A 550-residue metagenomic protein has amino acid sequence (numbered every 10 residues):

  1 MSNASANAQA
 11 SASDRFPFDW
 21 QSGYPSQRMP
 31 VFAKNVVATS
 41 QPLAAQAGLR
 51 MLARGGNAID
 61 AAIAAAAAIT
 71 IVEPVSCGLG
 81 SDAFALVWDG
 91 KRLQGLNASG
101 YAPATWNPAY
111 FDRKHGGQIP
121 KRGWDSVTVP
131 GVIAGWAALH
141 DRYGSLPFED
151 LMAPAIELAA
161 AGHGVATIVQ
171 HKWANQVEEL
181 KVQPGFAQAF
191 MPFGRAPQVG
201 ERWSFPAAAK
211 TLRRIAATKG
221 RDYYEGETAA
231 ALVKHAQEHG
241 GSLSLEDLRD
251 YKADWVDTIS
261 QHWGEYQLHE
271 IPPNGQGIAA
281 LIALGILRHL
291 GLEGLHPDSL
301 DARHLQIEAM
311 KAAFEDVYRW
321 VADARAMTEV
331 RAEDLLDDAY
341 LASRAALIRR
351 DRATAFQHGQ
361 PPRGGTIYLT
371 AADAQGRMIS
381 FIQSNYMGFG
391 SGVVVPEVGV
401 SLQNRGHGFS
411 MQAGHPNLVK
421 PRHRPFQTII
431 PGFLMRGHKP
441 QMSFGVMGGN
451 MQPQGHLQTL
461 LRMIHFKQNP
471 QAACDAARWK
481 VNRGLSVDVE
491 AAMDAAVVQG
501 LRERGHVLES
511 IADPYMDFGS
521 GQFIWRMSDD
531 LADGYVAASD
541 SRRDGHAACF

Functional and structural regions predicted by a protein language model:
S2-Q46, R50, A58-G275, L336 (+3 more regions): Noncatalytic scaffold domains of N-terminal-nucleophile
D14-R15, L292-N385, E397-V398, R405 (+1 more regions): Internal maturation/activation junctions in enzymes
I71-W88, R92-G95, S242-S244, R377-M442 (+2 more regions): Active-site rim segments in enzyme catalytic domains, especially the processed small/beta chain of N-terminal
C77-G78, D82-W88, I367-A372, P431-F433 (+1 more regions): Short beta-strand scaffold segments in enzyme catalytic cores
W255, R363-T366, Q427-I429: Short, small/polar residue-rich loop motifs at catalytic or cofactor-binding pockets
G277-E293, L434, P440-M442, N450-C474: M16/insulysin-pitrilysin zinc metalloprotease superfamily fold
M327, Q375, H423, H456 (+1 more regions): Extended C-terminal subregions enriched in glycine
